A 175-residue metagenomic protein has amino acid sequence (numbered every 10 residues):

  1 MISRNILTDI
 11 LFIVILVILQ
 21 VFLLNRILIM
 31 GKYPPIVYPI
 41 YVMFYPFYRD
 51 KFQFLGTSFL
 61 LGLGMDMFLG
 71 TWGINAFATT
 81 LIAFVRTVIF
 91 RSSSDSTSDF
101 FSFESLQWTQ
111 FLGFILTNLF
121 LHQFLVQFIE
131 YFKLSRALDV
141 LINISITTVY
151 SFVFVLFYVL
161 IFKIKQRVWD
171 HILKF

Functional and structural regions predicted by a protein language model:
M1-F175: Terminal, non-globular segments
